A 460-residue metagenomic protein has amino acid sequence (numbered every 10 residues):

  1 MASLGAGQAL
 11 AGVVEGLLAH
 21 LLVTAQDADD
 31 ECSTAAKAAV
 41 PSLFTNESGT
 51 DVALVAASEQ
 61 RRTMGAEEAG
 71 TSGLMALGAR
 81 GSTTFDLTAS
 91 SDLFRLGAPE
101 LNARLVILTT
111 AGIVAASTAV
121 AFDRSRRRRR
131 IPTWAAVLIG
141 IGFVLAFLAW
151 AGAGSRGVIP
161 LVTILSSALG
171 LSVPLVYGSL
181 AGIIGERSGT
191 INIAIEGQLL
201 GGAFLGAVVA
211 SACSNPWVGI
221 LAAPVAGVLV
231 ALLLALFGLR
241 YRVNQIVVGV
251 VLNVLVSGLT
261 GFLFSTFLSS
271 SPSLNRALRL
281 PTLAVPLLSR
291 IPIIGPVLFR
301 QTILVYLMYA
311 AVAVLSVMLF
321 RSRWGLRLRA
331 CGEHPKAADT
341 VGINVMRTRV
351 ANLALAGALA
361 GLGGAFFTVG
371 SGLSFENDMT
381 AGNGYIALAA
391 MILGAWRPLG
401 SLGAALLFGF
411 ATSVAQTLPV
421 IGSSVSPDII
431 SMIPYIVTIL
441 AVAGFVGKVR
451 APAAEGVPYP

Functional and structural regions predicted by a protein language model:
M1-A28, C32, A38-A89, L108-A149 (+4 more regions): Cytosolic-side transmembrane-helix boundaries in multi-pass membrane proteins
A25-Q26, C32, R156-P160, L165 (+3 more regions): Inter-helical junctions in multi-pass inner-membrane proteins, predominant in energy-converting antiporter-like
D86-G97, S257-F320, F375, S423-I430 (+2 more regions): Transmembrane helix-bundle core of multi-pass membrane transporters and related energy-transducing complexes
A115-T118, T163-C213, I220, L229-I246 (+2 more regions): Single transmembrane alpha-helix segments in multi-pass membrane proteins
F122-P132, G185-I191, V230-L287, R321-R323 (+3 more regions): Short loop segments and helix-boundary regions at transmembrane helix junctions of multi-pass inner-membrane proteins
P174, R240-S265, L274-R276, M308 (+2 more regions): Pore- or pathway-lining transmembrane helices of multi-pass membrane proteins that form conduits for solutes/ions
I184-L205, W217-I220, L239-L252, A351 (+4 more regions): Short, non-helical or kinked segments that cap or interrupt transmembrane helices
L298-F375, P398-L399, G403: Helix-loop-helix "hairpin" substructures at the membrane interface of multi-pass membrane proteins
